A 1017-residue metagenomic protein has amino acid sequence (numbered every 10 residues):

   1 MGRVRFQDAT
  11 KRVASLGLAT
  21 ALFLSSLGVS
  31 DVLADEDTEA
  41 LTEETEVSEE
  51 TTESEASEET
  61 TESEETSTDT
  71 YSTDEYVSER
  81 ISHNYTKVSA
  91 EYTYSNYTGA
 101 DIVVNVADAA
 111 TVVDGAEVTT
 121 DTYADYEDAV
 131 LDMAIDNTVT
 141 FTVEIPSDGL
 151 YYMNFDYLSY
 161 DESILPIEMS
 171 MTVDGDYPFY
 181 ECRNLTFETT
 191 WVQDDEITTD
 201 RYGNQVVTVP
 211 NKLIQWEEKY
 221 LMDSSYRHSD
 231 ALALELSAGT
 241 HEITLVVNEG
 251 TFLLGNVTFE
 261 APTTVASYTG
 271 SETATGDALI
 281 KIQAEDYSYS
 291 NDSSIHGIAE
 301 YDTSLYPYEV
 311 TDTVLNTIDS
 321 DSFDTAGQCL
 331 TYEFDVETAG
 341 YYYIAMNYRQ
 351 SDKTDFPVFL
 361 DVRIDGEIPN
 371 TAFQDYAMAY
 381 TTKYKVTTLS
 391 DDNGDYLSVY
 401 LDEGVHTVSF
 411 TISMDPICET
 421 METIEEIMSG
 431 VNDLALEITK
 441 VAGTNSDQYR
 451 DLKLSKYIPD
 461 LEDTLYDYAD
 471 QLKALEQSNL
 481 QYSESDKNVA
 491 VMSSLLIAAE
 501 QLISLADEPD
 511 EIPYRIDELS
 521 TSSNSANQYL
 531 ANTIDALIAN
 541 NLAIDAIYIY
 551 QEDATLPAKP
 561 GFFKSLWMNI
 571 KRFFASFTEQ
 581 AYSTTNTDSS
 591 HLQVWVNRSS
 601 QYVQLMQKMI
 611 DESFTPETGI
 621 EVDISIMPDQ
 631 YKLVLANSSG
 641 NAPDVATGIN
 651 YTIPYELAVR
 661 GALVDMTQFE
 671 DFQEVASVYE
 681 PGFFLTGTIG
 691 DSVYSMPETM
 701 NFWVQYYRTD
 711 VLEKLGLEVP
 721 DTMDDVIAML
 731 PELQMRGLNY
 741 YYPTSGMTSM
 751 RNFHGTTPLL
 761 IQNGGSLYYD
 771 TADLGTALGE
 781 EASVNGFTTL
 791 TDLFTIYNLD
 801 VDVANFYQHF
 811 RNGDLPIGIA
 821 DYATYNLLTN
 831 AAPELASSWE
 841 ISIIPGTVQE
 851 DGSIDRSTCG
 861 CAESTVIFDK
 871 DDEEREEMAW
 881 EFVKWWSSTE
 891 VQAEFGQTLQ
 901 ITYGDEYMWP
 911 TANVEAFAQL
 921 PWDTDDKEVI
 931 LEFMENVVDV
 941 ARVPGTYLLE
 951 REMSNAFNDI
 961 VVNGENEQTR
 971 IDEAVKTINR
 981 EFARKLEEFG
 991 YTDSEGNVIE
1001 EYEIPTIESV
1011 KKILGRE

Functional and structural regions predicted by a protein language model:
E39-E53, E59, E64-E65, G340 (+4 more regions): Conserved N-terminal structural module of periplasmic/extracytoplasmic solute-binding proteins
E64-I547: Extracytoplasmic
S147, T338, A832-Y907, E935-R942: Extracytoplasmic/periplasmic substrate-recognition and gating elements
N569-D588, Y651-V704, I727, G755 (+2 more regions): Hinge/lid segment of periplasmic solute-binding proteins
E612-G682, T686, D710-E718, G813-I817 (+1 more regions): Extracytoplasmic "Venus flytrap"/periplasmic binding protein-like
A658-G661, E680-V719, L738, T744-D773 (+3 more regions): Periplasmic solute-binding protein
A772-V803, I844: Glycine-centered hinge/linker elements that transmit conformational signals in sensory and ligand-binding systems
W839-G846, Q897-V961, Y991-E1017: Long, aromatic- and glycine/proline-rich binding clefts that accommodate carbohydrate-like moieties
